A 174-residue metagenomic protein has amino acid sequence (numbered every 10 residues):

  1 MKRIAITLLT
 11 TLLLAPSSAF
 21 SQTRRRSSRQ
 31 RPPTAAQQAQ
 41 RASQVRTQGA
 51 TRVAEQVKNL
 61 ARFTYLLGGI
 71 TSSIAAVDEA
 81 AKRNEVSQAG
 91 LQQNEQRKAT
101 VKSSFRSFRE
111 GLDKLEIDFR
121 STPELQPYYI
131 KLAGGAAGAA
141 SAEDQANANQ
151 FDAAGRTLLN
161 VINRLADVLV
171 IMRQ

Functional and structural regions predicted by a protein language model:
M1-I6: Bacterial N-terminal signal peptides that target proteins for export
T7-A15: Bacterial N-terminal signal peptides
S21-L66, I70-S73: Compositionally biased, proline/threonine/alanine/serine-rich low-complexity intrinsically disordered stretches
R52-D118: Alpha-helical segments in soluble extracytoplasmic regions
T100, S104-Q150, V161: Long, amphipathic, charge-rich alpha-helical segments that form helical bundles/coiled-coils
N163-Q174: Short, charge-rich amphipathic alpha-helical segments embedded in non-transmembrane helical bundles/solenoids
